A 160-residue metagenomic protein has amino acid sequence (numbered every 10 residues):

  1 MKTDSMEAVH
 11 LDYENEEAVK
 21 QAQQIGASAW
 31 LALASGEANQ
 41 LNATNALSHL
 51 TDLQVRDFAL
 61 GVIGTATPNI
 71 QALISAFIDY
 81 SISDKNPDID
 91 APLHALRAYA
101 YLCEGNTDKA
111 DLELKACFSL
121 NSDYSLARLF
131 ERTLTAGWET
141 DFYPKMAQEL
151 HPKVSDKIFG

Functional and structural regions predicted by a protein language model:
M1-G160: Charged, compositionally biased boundary regions
